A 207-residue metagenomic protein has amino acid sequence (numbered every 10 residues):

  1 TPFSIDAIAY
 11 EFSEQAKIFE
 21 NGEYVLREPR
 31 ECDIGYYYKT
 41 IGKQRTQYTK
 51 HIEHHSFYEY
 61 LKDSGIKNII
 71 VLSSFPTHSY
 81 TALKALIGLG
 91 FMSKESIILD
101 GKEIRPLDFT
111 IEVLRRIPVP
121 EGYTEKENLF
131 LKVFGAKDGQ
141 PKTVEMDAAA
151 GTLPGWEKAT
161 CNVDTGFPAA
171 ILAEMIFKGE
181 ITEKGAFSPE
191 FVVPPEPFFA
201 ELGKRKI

Functional and structural regions predicted by a protein language model:
T1-I207: C-terminal catalytic/substrate-binding lobe primarily of soluble NAD(P)-dependent oxidoreductases
